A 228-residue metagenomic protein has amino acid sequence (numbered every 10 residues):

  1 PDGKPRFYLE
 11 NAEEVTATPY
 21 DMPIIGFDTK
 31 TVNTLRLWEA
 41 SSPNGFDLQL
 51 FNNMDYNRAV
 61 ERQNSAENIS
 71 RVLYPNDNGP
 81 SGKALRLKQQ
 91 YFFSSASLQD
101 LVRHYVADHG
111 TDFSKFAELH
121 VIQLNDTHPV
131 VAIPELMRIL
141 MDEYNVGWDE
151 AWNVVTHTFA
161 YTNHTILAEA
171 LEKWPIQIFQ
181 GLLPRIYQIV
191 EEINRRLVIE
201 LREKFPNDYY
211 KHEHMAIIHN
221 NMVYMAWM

Functional and structural regions predicted by a protein language model:
P1-M228: A conserved ligand/cofactor-binding region detector
